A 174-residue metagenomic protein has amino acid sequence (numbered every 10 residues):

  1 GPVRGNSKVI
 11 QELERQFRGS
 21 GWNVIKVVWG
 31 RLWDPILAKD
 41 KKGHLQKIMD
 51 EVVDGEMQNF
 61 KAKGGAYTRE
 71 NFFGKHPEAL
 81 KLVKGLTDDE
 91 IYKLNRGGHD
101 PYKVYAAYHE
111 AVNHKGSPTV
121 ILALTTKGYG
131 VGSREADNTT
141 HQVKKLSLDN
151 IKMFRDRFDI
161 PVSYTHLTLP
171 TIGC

Functional and structural regions predicted by a protein language model:
G1-V3, R134-V143: Short beta-alpha connecting loops at secondary-structure transitions that line or flank enzyme active sites
G1-Y92, P101-K115: Thiamine diphosphate
G21, Y108-G116, T125, R155-V162: Structural signal for hydrophobic packing residues in well-ordered secondary-structure cores of soluble enzyme domains
I25-V28, L122-T126, G130-R134: Generic beta-strand/beta-sheet core signal
N95: The substrate-binding groove and active-site-proximal loops of carbohydrate-active enzymes, especially glycoside
L124-Y129, D137, K144-V162: Mobile "lid/hinge" segments at catalytic clefts and subdomain interfaces of large enzymes
T165-T171: Conserved small/polar residues in nucleotide/adenosyl-binding loops
